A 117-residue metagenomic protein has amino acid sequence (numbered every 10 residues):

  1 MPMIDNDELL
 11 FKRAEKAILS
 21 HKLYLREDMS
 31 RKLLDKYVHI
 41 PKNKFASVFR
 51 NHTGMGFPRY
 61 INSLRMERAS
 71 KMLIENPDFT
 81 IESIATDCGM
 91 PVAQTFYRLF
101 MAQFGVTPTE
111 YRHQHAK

Functional and structural regions predicted by a protein language model:
M1-K16, E82-S83, D87, A93-Q94: Surface-exposed, interaction-prone regions with an acidic/low-complexity signature
P2-M3, E15-M29, F49, T53 (+2 more regions): Basic, amphipathic alpha-helical hairpins
M3-A14, P41, N62-R65, P77: N-terminal positioning helix adjacent to the helix-turn-helix/winged-helix DNA-binding module
D5-D7, D28, D35, D78 (+1 more regions): Acidic-enriched, low-complexity/disordered segments with a strong bias for Aspartate over Glutamate
K12, K16, K22, K32 (+4 more regions): Context-gated lysine
K32-I61, A85-T107: Basic/polar phosphate-binding segments, predominantly the helix-turn-helix DNA-binding elements of transcriptional
H52-P91, Q114-K117: Terminal helix-turn-helix DNA-binding modules in bacterial transcription factors
Y111: Residues that scaffold the ATP/ADP-binding catalytic core of kinase and kinase-like folds
